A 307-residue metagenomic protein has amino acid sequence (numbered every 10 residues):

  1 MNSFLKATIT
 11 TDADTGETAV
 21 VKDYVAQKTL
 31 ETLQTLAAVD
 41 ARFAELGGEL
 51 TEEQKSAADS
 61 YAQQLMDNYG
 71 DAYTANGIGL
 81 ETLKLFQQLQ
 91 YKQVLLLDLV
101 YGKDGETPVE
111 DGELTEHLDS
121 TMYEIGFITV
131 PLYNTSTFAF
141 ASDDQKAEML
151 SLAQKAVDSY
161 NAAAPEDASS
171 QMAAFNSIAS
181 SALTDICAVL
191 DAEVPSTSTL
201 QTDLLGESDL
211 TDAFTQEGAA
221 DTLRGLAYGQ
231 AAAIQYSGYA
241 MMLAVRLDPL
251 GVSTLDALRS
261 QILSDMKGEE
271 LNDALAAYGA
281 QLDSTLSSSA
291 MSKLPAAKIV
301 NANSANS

Functional and structural regions predicted by a protein language model:
M1-L80: N-terminal targeting/tethering segments
S3-F4, Y24, K28, Y61 (+8 more regions): Charge-rich, solvent-exposed alpha-helical interaction surfaces
T15-L30, V39-E49, L80-L83, T135-E166 (+1 more regions): Second-shell loop/turn segments in exported
L30-E53, P195-E207, D212, A232-I234 (+1 more regions): Extended amphipathic secondary-structure runs
L33, A37-L50, M66-Y69, L99-D104 (+7 more regions): Sec/Tat-exported extracytoplasmic proteins
S56-L83, A173-T197: Short N-terminal secondary-structure initiator segments
Y73-S151, L205-S307: PPIase-associated folding chaperone regions across multiple families
K155-Q216, A257: Peptidyl-prolyl cis-trans isomerase
